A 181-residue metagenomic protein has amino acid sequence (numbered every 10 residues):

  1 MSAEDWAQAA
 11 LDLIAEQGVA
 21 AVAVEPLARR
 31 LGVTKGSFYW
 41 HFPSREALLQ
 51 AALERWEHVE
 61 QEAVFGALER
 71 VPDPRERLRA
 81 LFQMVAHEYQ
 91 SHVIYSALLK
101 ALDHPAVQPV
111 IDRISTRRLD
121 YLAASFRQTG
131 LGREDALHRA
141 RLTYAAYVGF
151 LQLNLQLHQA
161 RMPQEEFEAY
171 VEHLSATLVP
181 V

Functional and structural regions predicted by a protein language model:
S2-D5, A9-A51: Helix-turn-helix
A9-Q17, A63-A67, A97, A146-L153: Solvent-exposed, amphipathic alpha-helical segments
A51, E62-Y95, T143: Hydrophobic alpha-helical connector segments
F65, F82, L98-L99, A123-R127: Amphipathic alpha-helical segments within well-ordered protein domains
E88-D112, Q156: Amphipathic alpha-helical segments used for helix-helix packing
Q108, D112, R127-V181: Hydrophobic/aromatic-rich alpha-helical bundle segments in the mid-to-C-terminal region
V110-R117, Y121: Short, solvent-exposed amphipathic helices
